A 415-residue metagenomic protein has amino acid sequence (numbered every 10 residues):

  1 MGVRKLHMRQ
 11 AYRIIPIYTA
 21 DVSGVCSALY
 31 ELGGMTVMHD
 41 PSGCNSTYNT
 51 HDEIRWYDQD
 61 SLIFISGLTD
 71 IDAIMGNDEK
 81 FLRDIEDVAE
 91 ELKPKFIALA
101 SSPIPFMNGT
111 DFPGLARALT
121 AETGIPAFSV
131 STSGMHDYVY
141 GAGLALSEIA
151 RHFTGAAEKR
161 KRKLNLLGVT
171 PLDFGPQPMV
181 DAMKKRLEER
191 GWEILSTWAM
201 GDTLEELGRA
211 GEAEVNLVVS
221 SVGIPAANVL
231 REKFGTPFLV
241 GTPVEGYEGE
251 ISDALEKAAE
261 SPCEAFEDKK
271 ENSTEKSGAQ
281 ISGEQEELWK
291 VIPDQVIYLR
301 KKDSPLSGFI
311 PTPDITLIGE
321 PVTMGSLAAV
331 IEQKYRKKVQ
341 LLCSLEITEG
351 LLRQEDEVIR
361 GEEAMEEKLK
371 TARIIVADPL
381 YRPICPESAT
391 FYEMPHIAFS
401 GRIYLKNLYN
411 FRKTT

Functional and structural regions predicted by a protein language model:
M1-T415: An N-terminal assembly and electron-transfer interface module characteristic of large anaerobic redox and radical
